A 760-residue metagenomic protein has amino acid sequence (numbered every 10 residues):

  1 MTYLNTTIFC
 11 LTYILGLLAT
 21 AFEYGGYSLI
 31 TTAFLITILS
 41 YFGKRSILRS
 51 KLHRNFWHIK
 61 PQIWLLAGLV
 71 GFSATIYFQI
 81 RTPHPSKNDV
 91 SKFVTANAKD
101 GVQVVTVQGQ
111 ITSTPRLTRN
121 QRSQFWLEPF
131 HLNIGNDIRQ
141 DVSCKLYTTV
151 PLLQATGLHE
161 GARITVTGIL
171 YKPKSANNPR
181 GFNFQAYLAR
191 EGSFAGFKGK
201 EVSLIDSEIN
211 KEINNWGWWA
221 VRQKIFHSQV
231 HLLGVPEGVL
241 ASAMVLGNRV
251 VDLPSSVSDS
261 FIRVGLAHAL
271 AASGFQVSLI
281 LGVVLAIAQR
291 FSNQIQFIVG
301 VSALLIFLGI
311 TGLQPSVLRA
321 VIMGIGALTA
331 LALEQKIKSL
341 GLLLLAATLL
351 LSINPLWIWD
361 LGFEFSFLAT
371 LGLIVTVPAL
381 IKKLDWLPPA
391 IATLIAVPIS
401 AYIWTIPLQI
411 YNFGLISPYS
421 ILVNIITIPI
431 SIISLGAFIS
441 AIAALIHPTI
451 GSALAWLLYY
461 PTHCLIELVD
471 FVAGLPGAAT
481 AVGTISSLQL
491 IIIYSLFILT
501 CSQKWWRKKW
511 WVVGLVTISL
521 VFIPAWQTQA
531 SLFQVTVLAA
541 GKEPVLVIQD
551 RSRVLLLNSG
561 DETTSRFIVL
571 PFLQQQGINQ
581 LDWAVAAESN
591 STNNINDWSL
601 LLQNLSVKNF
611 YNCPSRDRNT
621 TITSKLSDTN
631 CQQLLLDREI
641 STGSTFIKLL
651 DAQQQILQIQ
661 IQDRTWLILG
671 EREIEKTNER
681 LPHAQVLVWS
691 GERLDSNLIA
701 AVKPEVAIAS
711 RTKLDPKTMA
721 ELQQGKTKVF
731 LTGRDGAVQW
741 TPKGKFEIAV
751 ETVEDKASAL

Functional and structural regions predicted by a protein language model:
M1-A271, W510-S624, D628-Q633, D637-L649 (+6 more regions): Hydrophobic secondary-structure signal with a strong preference for alpha-helical segments in membranes
M1-F9, K211-A220, A241-V250, G309-V317 (+4 more regions): Hydrophobic alpha-helical transmembrane segments
T2-C10, Q296, K338-G341, T393-L394 (+1 more regions): Membrane-interfacial loop-to-transmembrane alpha-helix junctions, especially the N-terminal start
T2-N5, E23, S452-K542, C631 (+2 more regions): C-terminal regulatory/interaction regions
A19-L29, F56, L361, S417-P418 (+1 more regions): Membrane-helix interface and helix-disruption motif detector
Y27-T37, F365-S366, N424-P429, S486-Q489: Alpha-helical transmembrane segments of polytopic membrane proteins
L253-I421, V482-A530: Hydrophobic alpha-helical transmembrane segments in multi-pass membrane proteins
L373-G477, A707: Alpha-helical transmembrane segments of multi-pass integral membrane proteins
